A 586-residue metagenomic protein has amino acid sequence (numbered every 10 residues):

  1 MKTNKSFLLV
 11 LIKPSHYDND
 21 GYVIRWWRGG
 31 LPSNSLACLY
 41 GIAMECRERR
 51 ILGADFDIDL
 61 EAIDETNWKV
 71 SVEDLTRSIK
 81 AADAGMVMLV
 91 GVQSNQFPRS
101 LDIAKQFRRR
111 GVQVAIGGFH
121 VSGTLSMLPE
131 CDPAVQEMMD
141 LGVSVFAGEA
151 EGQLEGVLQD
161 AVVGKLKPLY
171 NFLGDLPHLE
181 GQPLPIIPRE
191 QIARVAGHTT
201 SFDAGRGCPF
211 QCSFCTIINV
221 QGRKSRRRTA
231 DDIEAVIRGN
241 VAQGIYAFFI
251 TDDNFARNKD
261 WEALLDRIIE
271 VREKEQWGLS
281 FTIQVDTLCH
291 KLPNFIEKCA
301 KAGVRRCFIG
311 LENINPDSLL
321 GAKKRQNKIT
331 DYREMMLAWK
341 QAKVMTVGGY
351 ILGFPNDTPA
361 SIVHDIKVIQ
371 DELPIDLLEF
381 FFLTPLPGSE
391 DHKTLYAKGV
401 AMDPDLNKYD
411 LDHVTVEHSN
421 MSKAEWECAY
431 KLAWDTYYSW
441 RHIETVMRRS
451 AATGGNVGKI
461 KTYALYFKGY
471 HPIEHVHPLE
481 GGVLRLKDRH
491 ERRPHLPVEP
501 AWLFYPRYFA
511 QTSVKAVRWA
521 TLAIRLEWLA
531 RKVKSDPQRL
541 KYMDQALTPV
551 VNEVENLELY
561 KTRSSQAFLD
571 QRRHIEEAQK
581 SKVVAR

Functional and structural regions predicted by a protein language model:
K2-L11, T76-G85, I103, R109 (+2 more regions): Radical SAM enzyme core and accessory elements
K2-Q243: Acidic, low-complexity intrinsically disordered segments
L11, L89, I116, I250-D252 (+2 more regions): Conserved beta-strand positions
P14, V92, G117-H120, D286 (+3 more regions): Histidine-centered beta-alpha loop that forms part of the nucleotide-sugar donor binding/catalytic region in diverse
D18-N19, V121-M127, Q153-L154, F210 (+5 more regions): Flexible glycine/acidic-rich beta-alpha junction loops that bind and position SAM and/or redox cofactors in anaerobic
R50-G53, F107-V112, V271-G278, A342 (+1 more regions): Short helix-capping segments at alpha-helix termini
P129-G156, K298-R306, H364-F380: Structural recognition of alpha->loop->beta junctions
E180-V347, L352-F354, T358-A360, H364-K367: Radical SAM [4Fe-4S] cluster-binding motif and immediate context
